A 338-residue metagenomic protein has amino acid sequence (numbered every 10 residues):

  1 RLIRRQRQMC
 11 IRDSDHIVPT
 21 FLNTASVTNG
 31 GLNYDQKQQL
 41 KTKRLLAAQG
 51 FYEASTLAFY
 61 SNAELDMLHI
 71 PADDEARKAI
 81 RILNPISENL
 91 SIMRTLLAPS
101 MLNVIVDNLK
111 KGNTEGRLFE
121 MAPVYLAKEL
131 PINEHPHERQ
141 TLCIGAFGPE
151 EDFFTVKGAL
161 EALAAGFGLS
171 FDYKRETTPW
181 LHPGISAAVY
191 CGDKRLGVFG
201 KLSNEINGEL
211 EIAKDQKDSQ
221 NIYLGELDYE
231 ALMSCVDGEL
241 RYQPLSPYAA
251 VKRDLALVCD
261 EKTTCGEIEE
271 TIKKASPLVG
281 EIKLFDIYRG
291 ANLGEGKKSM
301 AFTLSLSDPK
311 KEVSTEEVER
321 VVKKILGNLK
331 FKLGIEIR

Functional and structural regions predicted by a protein language model:
R1-L2, N89, N292: Residue-level "hotspot" positions that anchor or transmit function at local structural transition points
R1-R7, I11: Single conserved hydrophobic/aromatic residue that forms the stacking wall/gate of nucleotide- or nucleobase-binding
Q6, T42, L160: Aromatic/hydrophobic pocket-lining residues that form π-stacking "cages" and hydrophobic walls in ligand
Q8, A47, A146-P149: Short secondary-structure boundary segments
R12-T20, S26, T56, K128-P131 (+3 more regions): A carboxyl-terminal module marker
H16, T20-E138, R195, G200 (+3 more regions): Class II aminoacyl-tRNA synthetase-like tRNA-binding/catalytic domains
